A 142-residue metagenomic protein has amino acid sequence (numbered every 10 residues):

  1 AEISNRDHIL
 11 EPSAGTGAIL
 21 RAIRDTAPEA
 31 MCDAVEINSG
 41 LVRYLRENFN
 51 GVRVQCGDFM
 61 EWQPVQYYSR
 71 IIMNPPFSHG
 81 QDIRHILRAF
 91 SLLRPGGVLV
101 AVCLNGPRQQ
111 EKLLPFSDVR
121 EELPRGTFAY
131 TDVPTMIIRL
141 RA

Functional and structural regions predicted by a protein language model:
A1-A142: Class I S-adenosyl-L-methionine-dependent methyltransferase catalytic core
